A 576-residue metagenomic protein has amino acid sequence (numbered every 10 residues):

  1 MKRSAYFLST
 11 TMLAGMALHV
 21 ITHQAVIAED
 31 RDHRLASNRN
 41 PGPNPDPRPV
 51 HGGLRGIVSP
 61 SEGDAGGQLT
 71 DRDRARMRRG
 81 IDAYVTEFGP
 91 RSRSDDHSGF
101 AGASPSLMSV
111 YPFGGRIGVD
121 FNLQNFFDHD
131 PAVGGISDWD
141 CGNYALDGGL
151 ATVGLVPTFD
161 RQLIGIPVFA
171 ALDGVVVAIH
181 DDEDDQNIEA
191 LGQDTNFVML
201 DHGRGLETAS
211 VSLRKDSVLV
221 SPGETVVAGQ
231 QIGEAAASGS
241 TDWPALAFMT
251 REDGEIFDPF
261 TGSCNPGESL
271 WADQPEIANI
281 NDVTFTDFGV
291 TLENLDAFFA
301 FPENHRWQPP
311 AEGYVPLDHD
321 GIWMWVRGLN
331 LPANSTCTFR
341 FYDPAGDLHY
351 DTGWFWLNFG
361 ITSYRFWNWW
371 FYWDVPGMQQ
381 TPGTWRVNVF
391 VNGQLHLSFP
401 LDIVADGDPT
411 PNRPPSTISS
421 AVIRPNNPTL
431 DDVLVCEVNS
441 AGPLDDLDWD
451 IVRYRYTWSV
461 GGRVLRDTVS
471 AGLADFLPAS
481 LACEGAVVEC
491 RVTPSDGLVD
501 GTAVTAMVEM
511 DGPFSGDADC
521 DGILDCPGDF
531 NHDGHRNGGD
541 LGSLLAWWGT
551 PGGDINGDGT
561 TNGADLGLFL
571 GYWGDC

Functional and structural regions predicted by a protein language model:
P45-D194, A228, P259-G321, G328-A333 (+1 more regions): Surface-exposed, glycine-biased beta-strand/turn segments
Q162-G165, F169-A170, L206-G229, R455-W458 (+1 more regions): Short histidine-centered loop motifs in beta-beta connectors
G321-L329, R340, V435-N439: Short edge beta-strand/loop segments characteristic of extracellular beta-sandwich folds
F339-D343, V389, Y454-G462: Conserved aromatic beta-strand anchor motif in extracellular beta-sandwich/beta-rich domains
F359-V375, G472-D475: Aromatic sugar-binding surface patches on proteins that engage polysaccharides or sugar-phosphate polymers
V389-V391, P494: Conserved structural position at the C-terminal beta-strand of extracellular beta-sandwich adhesion modules
D408-P513: Ser/Thr/Pro/Gly-rich low-complexity disordered regions
A518-L524, F530-P551, D558-C576: Alpha-helical segments with a strong preference for the paired helices of cellulosomal dockerin domains
